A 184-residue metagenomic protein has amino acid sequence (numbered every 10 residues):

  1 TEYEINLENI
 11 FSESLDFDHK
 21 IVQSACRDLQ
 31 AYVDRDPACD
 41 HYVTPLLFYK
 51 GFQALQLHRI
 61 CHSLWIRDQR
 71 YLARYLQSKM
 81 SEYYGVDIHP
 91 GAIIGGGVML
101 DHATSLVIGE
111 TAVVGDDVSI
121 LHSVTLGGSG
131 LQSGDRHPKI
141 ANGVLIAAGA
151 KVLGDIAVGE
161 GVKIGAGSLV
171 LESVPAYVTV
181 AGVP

Functional and structural regions predicted by a protein language model:
T1-K79: Terminal amphipathic alpha-helical/low-complexity segments used for targeting or macromolecular assembly
S81-P184: Structural signal for interior beta-strand "rungs" in well-ordered beta-sheet cores of soluble enzyme domains
